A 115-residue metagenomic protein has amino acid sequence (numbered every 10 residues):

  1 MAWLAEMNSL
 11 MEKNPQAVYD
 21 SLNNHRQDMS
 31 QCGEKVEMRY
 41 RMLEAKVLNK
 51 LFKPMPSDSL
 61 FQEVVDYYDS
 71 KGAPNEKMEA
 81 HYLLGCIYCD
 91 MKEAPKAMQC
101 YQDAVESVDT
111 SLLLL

Functional and structural regions predicted by a protein language model:
M1-L115: A "functional boundary" signal
